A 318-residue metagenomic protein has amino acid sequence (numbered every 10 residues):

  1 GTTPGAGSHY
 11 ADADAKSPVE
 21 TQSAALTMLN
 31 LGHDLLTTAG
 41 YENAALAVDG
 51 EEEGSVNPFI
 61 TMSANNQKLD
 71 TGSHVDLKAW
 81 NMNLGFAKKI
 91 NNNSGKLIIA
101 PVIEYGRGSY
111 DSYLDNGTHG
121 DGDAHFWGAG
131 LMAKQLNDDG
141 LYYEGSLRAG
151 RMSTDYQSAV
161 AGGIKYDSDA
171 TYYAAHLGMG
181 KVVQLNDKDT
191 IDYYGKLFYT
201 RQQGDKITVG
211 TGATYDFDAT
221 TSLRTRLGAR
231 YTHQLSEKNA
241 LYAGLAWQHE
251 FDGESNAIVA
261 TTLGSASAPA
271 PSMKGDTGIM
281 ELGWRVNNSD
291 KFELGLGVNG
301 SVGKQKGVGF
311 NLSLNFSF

Functional and structural regions predicted by a protein language model:
G1-P4: Extracellular, surface-exposed repeat/solenoid domains
G7-I191, N299-G309: Outer membrane beta-barrel translocator domains of Type V secretion systems
G72-H74, Y113-G122, S153-D169, R201-T221 (+1 more regions): Solvent-exposed, glycine/polar-rich loop segments of beta-barrel outer-membrane systems
G130, L185, Y215-F318: Outer membrane beta-barrel transmembrane domains
G178, D192-K196, G210: Outer-membrane beta-barrel porins/channels
K181, K196-Q202: Solvent-exposed flexible segments
N186-D192, Q202-K206, E237-A240: Short, structured loop/turn "capping" segments at alpha-beta junctions
T190-F198, L223, A243-L245: Alpha-helical membrane segments in multi-pass integral membrane proteins
